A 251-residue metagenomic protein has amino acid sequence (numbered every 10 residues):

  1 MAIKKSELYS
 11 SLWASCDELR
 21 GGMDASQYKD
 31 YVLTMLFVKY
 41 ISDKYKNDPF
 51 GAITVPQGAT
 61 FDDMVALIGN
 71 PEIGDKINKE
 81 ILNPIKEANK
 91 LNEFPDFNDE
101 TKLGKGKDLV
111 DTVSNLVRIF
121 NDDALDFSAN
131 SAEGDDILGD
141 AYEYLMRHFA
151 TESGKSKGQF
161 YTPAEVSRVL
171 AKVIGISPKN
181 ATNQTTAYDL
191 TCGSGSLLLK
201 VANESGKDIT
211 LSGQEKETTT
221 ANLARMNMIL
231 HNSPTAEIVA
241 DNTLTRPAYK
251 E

Functional and structural regions predicted by a protein language model:
M1-P178, V239-A248: Non-catalytic, mostly N-terminal accessory regions of nucleic-acid modification and defense proteins
S156-E251: Conserved S-adenosyl-L-methionine
